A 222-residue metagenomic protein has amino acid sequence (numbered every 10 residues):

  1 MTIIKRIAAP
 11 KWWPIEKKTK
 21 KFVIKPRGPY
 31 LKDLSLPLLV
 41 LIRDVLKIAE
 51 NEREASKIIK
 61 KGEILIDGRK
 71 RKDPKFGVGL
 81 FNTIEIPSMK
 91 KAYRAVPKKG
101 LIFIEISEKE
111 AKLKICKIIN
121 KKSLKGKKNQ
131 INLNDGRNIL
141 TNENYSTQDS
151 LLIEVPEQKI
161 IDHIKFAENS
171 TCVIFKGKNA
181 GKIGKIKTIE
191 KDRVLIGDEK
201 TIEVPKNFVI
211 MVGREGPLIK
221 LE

Functional and structural regions predicted by a protein language model:
M1-E222: Ferredoxin-like alpha/beta domains used as RNA- or RNAP-binding modules
